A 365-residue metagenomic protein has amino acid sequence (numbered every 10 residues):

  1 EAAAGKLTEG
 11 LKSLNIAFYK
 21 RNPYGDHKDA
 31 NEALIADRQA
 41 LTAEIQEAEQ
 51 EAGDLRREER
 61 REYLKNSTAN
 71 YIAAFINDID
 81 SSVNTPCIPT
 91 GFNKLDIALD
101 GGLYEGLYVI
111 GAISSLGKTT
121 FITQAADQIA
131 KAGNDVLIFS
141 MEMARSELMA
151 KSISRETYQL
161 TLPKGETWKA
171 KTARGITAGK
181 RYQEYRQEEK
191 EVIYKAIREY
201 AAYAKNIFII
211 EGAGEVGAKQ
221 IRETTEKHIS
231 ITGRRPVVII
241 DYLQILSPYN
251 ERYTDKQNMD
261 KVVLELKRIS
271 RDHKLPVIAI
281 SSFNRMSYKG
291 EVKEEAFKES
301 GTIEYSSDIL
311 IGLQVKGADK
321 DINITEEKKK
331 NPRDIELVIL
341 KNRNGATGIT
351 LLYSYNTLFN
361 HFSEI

Functional and structural regions predicted by a protein language model:
E1-I72: TOPRIM fold recognition
S13-N15, A202-A204, D272, E304-S306: Short, well-ordered coil/turn elements that cap or connect secondary structure elements
L14, D37, A48-E51, L55 (+5 more regions): Phosphate/oxyanion-binding loops and surfaces in catalytic or ligand/nucleic-acid-binding neighborhoods
P23, K28-D29, A33, Q39 (+7 more regions): P-loop NTPase motor core
E58-E62, N344-I365: NTP-binding/hydrolysis catalytic cores, primarily Walker-type P-loop NTPases
N134-G233, F297, T350-L352: Cytosolic-facing regulatory segments adjacent to core modules
I339: C-terminal anion-handling pockets and recognition modules
